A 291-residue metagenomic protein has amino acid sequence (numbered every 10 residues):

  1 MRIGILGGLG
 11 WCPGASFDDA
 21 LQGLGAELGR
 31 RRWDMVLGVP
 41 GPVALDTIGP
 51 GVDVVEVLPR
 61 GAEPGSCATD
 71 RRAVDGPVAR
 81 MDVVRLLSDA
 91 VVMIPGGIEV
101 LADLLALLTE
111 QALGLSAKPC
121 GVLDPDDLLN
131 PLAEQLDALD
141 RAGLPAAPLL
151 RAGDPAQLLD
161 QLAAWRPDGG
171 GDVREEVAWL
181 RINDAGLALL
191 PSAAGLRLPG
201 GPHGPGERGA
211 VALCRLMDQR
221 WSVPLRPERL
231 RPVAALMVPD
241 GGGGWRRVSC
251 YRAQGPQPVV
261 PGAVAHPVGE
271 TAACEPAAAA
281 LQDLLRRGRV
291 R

Functional and structural regions predicted by a protein language model:
M1-V55: Glycine-rich beta-alpha loop segments
V39-D103: Acidic/glycine-enriched connector segments
D53-L58, I94, L108-L132, L144-A147: Short, acidic/small-residue loops that bind anionic groups at enzyme active sites
L86, A90, R141-G170: A charged, well-structured terminal subsegment
G170-L198: N-terminal strand-loop-strand
D172-V173, S192-L196, P258-R291: Nudix hydrolase/Nudix homology domain
E175, A234-V259: Active-site-adjacent beta-strand/loop module that shapes the phosphate/pyrophosphate-binding cleft
L198-V233: The catalytic Nudix box helix
